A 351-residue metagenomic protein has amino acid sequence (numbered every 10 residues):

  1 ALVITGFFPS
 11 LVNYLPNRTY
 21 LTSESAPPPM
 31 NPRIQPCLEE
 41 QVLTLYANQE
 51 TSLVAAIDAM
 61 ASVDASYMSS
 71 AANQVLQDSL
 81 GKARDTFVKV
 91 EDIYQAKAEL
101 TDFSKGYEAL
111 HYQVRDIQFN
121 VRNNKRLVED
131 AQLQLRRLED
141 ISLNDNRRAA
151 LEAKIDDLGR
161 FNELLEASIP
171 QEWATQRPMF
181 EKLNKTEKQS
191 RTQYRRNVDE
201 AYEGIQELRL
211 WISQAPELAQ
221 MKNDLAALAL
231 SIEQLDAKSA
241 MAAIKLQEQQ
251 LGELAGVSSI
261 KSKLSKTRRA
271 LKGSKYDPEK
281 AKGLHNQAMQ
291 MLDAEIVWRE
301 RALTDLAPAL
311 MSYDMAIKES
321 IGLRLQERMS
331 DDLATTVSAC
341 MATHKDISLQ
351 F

Functional and structural regions predicted by a protein language model:
A1-F351: Alpha-helical transmembrane segments of multi-pass membrane transport proteins
